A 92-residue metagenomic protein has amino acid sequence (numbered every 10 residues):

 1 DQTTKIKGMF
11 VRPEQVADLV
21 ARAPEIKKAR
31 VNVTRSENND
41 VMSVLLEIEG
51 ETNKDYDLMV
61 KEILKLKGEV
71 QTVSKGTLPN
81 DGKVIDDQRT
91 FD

Functional and structural regions predicted by a protein language model:
D1-K67, T72, G82: AMP-binding/adenylate-forming catalytic core of the ANL superfamily
K75-D92: Flexible lysine-rich "adenylation lid" loop at the C-terminal edge of ANL adenylation domains
